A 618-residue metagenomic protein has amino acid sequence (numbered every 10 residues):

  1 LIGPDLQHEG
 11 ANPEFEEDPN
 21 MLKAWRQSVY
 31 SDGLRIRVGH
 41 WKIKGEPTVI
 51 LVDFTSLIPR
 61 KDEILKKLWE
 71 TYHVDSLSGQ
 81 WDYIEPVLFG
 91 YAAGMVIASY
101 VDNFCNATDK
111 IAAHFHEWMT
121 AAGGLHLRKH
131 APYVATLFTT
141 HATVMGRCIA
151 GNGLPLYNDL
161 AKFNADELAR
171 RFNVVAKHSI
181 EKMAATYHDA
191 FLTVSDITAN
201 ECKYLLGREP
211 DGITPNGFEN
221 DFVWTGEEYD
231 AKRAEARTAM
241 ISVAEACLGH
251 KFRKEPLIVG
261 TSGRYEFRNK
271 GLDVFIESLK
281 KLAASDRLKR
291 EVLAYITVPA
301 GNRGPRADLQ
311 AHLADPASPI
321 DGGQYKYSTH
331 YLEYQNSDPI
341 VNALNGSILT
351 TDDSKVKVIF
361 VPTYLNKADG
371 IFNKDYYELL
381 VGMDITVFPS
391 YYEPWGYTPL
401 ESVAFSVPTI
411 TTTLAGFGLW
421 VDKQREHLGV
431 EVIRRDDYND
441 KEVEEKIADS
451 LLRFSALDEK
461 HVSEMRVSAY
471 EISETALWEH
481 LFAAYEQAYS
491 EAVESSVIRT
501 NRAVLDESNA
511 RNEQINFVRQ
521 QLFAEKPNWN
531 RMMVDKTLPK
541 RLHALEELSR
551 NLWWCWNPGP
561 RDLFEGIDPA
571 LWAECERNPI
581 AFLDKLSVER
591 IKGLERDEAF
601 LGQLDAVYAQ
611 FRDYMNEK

Functional and structural regions predicted by a protein language model:
L1-F523, L548-S549, W553: Catalytic cores of nucleotide-sugar-dependent glycosyltransferases that transfer UDP/GDP/TDP-activated
E525, L545-L548, L552, P579 (+2 more regions): Amphipathic alpha-helices that form helix-helix packing interfaces
P527-V534, N557-F564, R590-L601: Charged, low-complexity interaction regions
K536, L545-W556, P560, G566-P569: Extended alpha-helical signaling linkers and dimerization cores that couple sensory/input modules to output catalytic
L538, L545, S549, G593 (+2 more regions): Long amphipathic alpha-helices with heptad-repeat character, especially coiled-coil-forming segments used
C575-D584: Short amphipathic alpha-helical heptad-repeat segments
